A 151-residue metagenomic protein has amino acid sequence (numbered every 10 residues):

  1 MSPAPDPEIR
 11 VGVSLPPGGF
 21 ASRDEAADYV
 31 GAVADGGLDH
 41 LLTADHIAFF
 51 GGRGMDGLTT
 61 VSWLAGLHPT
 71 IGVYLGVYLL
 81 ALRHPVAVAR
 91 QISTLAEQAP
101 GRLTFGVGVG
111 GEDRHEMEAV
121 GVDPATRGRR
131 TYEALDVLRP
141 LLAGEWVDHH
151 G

Functional and structural regions predicted by a protein language model:
M1-H68: N-terminal beta1-alpha1-beta2 module of alpha/beta enzyme domains
S2-I9, H84-G151: Internal, glycine-rich beta/alpha segment that forms the wall or movable "lid" of small-molecule/cofactor binding
S14, D45, G76, A119-D123: Short amphipathic alpha-helical segments at helix-loop
P17-G19, I47, L79-A81, V109-D113: Active-site-proximal loop/turn and secondary-structure-junction residues that shape catalytic pockets, frequently
L38, H68-I71, P100-L103: Short coil/turn connectors at secondary-structure junctions
L42-T43, Y74, T104-G106: Conserved beta-strand positions in the central sheet of alpha/beta enzyme cores
F50-G52, Y78-H84, D123-P124: Glycine-rich "substrate-gating" loop/helix at the edge of Rossmann-like oxidoreductase active sites
G54-V77, R130-V137, L141: Alpha-helix-loop-beta-strand connector modules within alpha/beta enzyme cores
